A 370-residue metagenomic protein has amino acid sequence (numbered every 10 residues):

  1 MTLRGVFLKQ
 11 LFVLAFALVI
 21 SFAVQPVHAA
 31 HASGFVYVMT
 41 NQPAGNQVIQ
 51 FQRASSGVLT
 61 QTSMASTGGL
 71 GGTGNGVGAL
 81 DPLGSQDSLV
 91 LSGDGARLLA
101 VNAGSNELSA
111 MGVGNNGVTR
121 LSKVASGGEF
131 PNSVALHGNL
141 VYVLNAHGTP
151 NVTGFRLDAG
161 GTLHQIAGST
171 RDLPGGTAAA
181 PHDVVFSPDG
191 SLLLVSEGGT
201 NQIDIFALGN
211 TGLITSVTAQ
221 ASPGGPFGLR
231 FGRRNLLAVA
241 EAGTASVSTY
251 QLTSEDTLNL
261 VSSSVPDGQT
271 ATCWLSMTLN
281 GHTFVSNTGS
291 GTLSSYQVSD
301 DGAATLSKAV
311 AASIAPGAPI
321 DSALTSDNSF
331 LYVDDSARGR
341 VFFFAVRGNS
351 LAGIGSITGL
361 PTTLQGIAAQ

Functional and structural regions predicted by a protein language model:
L11-A23: Bacterial N-terminal signal peptides
V24-H31: Sec/Tat signal peptide C-region and signal peptidase I cleavage site
H31, G69-D94, S126-L140, R171-S191 (+5 more regions): Beta-rich, blade/repeat-based domains predominating in secreted/periplasmic proteins but also intracellular
M39-Q42, S92-G93, A100-G104, V143-G148 (+7 more regions): Conserved beta-strand positions in repeat-built beta-propeller and related beta-rich domains
G45-V48, N106-L108, T149-V152, N201-I203 (+3 more regions): Structural signal for beta-propeller blades
S55-S63, N115-S122, A159-G168, N210-V217 (+3 more regions): Beta-strand initiation motifs
P150-F231, A240: Solenoidal tandem-repeat scaffolds enriched in leucines and small polar residues
S336-Q370: Blade-level signature of beta-propeller repeat domains, shared across WD40, Kelch, NHL, RCC1 and BNR/Asp-box propellers
